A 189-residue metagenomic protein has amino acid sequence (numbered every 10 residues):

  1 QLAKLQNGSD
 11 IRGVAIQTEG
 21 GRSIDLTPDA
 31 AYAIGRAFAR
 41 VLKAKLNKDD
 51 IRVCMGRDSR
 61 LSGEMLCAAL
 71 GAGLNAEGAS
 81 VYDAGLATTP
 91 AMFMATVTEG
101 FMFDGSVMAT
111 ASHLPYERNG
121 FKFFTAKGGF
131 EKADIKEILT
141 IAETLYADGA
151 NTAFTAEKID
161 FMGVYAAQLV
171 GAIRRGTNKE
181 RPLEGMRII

Functional and structural regions predicted by a protein language model:
Q1-A33: Positively charged, low-complexity intrinsically disordered leader regions
G13, A31, G35-A39, G73 (+3 more regions): Glycine-centered structural positions embedded in regular secondary structure
L26-G35, A39, T88, K158-A166: Phosphate/oxyanion-binding active-site loops and adjacent basic polyanion-contact surfaces
I34-V53, R174-E184: Glycine-rich phosphate/diphosphate-binding loops that line cofactor/substrate pockets in enzymes
G35-A39, G71, N75, F93 (+2 more regions): Predominant activation on well-ordered alpha-helical scaffold segments within soluble catalytic domains
L46-A126: Ferredoxin-reductase
N119-I189: Gly/Ser/Thr-enriched, mixed-charge loops and adjacent short helices that form phosphate/oxyanion-binding elements
